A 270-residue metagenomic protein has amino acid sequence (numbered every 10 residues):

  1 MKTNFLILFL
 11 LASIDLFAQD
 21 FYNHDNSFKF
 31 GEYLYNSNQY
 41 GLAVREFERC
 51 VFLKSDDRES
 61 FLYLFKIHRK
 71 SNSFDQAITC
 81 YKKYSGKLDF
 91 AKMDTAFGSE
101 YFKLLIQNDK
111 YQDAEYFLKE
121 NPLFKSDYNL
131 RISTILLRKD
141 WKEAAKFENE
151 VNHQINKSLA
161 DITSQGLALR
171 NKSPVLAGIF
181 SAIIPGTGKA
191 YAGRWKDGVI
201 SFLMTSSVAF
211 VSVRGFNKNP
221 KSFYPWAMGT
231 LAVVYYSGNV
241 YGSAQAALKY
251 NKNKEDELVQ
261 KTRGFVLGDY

Functional and structural regions predicted by a protein language model:
N4-I14: Sec-dependent N-terminal signal peptides
L6-L8, F21, K196, A227: Generic marker of residues within folded, mature protein domains
L16-Q19: Boundary at the C-terminal end of the N-terminal hydrophobic targeting segment
F21-G166: Alpha-helical protein-protein interaction scaffolds
E59-Y63, S73, M93-G98, K103 (+2 more regions): Hydrophobic alpha-helical membrane segments
